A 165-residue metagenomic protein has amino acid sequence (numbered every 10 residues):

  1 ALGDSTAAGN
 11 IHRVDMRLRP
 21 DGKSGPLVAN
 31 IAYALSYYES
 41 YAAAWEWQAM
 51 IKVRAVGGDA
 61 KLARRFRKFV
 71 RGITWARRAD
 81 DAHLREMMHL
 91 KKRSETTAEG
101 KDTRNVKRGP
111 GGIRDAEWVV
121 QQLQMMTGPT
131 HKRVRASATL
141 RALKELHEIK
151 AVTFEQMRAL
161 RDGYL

Functional and structural regions predicted by a protein language model:
A1-L165: A nucleotide- and high-energy phosphate-metabolite-utilizing enzyme signature
